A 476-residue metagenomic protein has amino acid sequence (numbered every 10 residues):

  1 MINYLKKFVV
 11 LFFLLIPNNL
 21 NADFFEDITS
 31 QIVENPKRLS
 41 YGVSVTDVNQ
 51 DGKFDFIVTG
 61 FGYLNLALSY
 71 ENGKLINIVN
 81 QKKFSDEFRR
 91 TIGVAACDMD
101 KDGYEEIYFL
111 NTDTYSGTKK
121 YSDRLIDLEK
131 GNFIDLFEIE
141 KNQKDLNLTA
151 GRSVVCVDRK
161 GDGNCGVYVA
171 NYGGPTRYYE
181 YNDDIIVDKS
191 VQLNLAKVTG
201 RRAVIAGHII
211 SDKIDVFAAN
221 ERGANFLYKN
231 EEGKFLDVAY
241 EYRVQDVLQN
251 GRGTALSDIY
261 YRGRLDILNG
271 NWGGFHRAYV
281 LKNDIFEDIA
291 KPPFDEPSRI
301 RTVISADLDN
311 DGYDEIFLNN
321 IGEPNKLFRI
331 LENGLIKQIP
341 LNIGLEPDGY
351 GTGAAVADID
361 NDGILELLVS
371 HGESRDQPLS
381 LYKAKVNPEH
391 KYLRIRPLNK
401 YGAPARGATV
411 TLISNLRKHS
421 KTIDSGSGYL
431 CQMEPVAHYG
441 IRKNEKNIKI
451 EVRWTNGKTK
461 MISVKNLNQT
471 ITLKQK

Functional and structural regions predicted by a protein language model:
L5-I16: Sec-dependent N-terminal signal peptides
A22-R38, S69-R89, I126-T149, Y179-T199 (+7 more regions): Blade-edge motifs of beta-propeller repeat domains
Q31-Y63: Beta-strand-rich domains and repeat architectures in extracellular enzymes and scaffolds, especially beta-propellers
V33-E34, F286, L335-K476: Gly/Ser/Thr/Pro-enriched helix-cap/hinge segments flanking short amphipathic alpha-helices
E34, V58, F84-S85, D113-K119 (+6 more regions): Short consensus segments that form the blades of beta-propeller domains, in both extracellular/periplasmic
S40-Q50, R90-K101, E106, A150-G161 (+4 more regions): Beta-propeller blade termini
Q50-G60, K101-L110, G161-A170, S211-A219 (+3 more regions): Acidic/hydrophobic-patterned starts of short beta strands in beta-sheet-rich repeat architectures
G62-Y63, S116-Y121, N171-G174, N220-G223 (+3 more regions): Short, solvent-exposed loop/turn segments at conserved positions within beta-propeller repeat blades
